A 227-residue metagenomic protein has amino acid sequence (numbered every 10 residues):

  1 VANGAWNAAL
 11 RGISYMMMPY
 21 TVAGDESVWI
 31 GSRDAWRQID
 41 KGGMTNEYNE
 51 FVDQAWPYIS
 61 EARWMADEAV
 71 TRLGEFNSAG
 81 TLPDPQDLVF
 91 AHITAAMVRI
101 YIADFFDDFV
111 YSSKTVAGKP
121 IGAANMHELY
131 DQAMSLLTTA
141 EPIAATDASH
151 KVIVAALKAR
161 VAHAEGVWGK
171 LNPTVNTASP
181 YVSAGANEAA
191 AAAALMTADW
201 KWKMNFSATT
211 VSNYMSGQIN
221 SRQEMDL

Functional and structural regions predicted by a protein language model:
V1-A23: Acidic, glycine-rich segments characteristic of secretory precursors and extracytoplasmic regions
W6, R11, V175-L227: Extended ligand-binding clefts on enzyme/binding-domain cores
S32-F105, T139-A148: Conserved, well-structured interaction surfaces
I59, T115-Y130, M134, H150-A156 (+1 more regions): All-alpha RGS (Regulator of G-protein Signaling) helical domain and cognate RGS-like helical scaffolds
I59-D67, L129-T139, A178-A194: Helix-turn-helix repeat elements of alpha-solenoid scaffolds
I100-I102, L137-I143, A190-W202: Long, well-ordered core segments of solenoidal/helical folds
A103-V110, A164-P173: Short coil/turn linking the two alpha-helices of tandem helical-hairpin repeats
